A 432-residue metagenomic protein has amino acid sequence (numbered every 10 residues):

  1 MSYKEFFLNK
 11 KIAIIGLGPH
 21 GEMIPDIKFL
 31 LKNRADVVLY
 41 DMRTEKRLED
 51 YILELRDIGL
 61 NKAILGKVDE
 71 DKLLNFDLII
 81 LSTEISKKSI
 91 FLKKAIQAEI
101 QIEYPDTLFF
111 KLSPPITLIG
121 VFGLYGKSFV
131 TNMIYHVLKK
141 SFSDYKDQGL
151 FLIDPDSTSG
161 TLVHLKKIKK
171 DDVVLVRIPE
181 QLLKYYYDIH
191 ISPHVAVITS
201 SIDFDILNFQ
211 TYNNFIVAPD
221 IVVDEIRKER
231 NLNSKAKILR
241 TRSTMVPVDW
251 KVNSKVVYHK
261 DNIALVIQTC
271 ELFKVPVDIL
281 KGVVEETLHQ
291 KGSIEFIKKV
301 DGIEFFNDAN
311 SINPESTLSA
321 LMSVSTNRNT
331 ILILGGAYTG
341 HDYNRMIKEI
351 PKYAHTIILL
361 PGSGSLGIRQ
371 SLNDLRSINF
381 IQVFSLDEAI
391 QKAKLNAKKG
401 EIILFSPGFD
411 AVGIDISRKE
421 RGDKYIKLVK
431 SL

Functional and structural regions predicted by a protein language model:
M1-Y104, L360: N-terminal leader/targeting and accessory segments in enzymes
Y3-K11, P19, D26-N33, V252-H355: Nucleotide phosphate-binding/pyrophosphate-handling subdomain across enzymes that bind or process nucleotide phosphates
P19, E84-S86, G126, E180-L182 (+7 more regions): Short glycine-rich anion-binding loops that position phosphate/pyrophosphate groups of nucleotides and phosphorylated
L30, I79, I102, V121 (+8 more regions): Residue-level signal for inorganic ion chemistry
A35-T44, I216-D220, I331-L334, Y353-S363: Short internal beta-strands
R43, I52-E54, I58, M346-E401: C-terminal helical cap/extension that packs against the catalytic core of soluble nucleotide-cofactor enzymes
E70-L74, T83-A236, D423-L432: Phosphate-binding loop of NTP-binding sites
P407-L432: Glycine/aspartate-rich loop-and-adjacent alpha/beta segment that forms the canonical ThDP
